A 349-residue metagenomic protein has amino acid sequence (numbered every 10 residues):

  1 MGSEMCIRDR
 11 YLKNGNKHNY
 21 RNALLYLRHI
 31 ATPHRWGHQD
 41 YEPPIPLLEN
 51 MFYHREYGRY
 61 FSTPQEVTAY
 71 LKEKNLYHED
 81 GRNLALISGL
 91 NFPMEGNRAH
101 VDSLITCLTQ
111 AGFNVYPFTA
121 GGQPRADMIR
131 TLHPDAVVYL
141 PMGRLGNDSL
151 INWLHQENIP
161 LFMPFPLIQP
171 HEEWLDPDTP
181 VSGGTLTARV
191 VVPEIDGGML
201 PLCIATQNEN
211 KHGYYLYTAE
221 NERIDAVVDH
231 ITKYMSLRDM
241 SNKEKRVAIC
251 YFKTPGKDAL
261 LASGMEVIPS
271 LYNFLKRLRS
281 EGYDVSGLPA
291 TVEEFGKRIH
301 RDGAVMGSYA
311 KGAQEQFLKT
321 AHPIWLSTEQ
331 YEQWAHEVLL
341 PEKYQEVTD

Functional and structural regions predicted by a protein language model:
G2-I7: Short, small-residue-biased leader/transition segments that mark boundaries at the very start of proteins
Y20-G81, N221-K243: Short N-terminal or domain-adjacent regulatory/targeting segments
L84, G89-N114: Short, charged N-terminal beta->alpha structural module
D102-V115, P269-E281: Short helix-loop-beta junction
G112-I129: A short, well-structured beta->alpha microelement
R130-P180, T185-L186, L271, L275 (+4 more regions): Phosphate/diphosphate-binding loops
F165, Y251-D349: Extended, H/D-rich, highly charged conserved domains that either
I195, M199-A290: Structured, charged N-terminal subsegments at the starts of enzyme catalytic cores and at intra-chain domain/subunit
